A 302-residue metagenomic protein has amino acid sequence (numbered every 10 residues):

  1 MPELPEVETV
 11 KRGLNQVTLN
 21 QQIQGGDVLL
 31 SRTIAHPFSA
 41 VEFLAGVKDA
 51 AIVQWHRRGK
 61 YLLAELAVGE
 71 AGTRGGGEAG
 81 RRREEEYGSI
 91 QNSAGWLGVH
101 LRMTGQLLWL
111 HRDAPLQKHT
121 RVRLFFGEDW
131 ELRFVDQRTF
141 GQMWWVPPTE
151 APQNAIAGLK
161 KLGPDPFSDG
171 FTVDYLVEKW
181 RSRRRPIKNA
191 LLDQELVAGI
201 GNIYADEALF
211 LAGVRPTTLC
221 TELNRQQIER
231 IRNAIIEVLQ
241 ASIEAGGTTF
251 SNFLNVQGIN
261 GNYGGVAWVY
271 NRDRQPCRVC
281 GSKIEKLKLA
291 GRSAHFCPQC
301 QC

Functional and structural regions predicted by a protein language model:
M1-C302: Structured catalytic/nucleic-acid-binding cores of DNA maintenance enzymes
